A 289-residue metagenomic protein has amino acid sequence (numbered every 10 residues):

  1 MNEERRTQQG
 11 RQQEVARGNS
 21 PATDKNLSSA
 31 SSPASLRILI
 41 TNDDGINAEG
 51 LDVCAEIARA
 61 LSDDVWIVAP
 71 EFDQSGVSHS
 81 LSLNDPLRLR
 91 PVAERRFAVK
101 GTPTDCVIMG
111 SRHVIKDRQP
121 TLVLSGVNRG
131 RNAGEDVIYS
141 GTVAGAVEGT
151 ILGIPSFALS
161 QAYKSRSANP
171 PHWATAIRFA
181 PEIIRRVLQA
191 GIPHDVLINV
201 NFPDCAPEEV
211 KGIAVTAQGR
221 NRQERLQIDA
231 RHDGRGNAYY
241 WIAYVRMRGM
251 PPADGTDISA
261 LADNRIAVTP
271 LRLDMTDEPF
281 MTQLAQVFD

Functional and structural regions predicted by a protein language model:
T7, Q12, N19-S20: Short polybasic linear motifs
L27, P33-I38, D52-H113, R118-Q119: A cross-family phosphate/adenosyl-ligand binding-site feature
T41, V68-P70, S125-N128, A158-S160 (+2 more regions): Short beta-strand segments
D44-D52: Short acidic, Gly/Ser-rich segments with clustered Asp/Glu that frequently serve as metal-coordination loops in enzyme
I57, G145-T150: Hydrophobic/aromatic ligand-binding patch that stacks against planar heteroaromatic rings of cofactors or nucleotides
C106, P171-D289: Electrostatically charged, flexible surface regions
R131-S140: Glycine/threonine-rich flexible loop motifs
T150-T175: Glycine-rich phosphate/pyrophosphate-binding loops and their adjacent beta-strand/loop elements at enzyme active sites
